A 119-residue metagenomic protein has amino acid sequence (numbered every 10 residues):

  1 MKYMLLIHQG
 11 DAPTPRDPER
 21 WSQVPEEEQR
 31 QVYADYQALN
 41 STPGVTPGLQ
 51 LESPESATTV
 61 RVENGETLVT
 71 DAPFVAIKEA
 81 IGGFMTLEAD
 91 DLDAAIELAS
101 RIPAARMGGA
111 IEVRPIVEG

Functional and structural regions predicted by a protein language model:
M1-G119: Conserved, structured core segments of small domains
